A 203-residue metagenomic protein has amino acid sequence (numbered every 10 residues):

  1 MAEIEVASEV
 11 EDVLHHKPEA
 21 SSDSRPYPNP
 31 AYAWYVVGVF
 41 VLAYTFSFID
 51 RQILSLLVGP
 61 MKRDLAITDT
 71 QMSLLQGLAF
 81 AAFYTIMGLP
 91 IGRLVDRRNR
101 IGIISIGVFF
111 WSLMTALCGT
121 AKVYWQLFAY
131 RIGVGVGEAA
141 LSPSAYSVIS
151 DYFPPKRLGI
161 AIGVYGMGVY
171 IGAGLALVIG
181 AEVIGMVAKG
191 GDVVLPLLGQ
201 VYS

Functional and structural regions predicted by a protein language model:
A2-I49: Cytosolic juxtamembrane N-terminal segment immediately preceding the first transmembrane helix of multi-pass
Q52, F80-L89, A139, A173-G174: Residue-level signature of mid-helix packing/kink "hotspots" within the transmembrane helices of 12-pass Major
S55-I86: Extracellular/periplasmic helix-loop-helix junction of adjacent transmembrane segments in MFS-like secondary
P60, L89-R93, E182: Membrane-interface helix termini in secondary transporters
A66, N99, T120-Q126, G137 (+1 more regions): Helix-breaking motifs and short loop linkers at transmembrane-helix boundaries and internal kinks in secondary membrane
I86-W125: Conserved MFS/SLC helix-loop-helix module at the cytosolic interface between two early adjacent transmembrane helices
Y130-M167: Cytoplasmic helix-loop-helix junction between adjacent transmembrane helices in 12-TM secondary transporters
Y165-S203: Helix-loop-helix hairpin linking two adjacent transmembrane segments in secondary transporters
